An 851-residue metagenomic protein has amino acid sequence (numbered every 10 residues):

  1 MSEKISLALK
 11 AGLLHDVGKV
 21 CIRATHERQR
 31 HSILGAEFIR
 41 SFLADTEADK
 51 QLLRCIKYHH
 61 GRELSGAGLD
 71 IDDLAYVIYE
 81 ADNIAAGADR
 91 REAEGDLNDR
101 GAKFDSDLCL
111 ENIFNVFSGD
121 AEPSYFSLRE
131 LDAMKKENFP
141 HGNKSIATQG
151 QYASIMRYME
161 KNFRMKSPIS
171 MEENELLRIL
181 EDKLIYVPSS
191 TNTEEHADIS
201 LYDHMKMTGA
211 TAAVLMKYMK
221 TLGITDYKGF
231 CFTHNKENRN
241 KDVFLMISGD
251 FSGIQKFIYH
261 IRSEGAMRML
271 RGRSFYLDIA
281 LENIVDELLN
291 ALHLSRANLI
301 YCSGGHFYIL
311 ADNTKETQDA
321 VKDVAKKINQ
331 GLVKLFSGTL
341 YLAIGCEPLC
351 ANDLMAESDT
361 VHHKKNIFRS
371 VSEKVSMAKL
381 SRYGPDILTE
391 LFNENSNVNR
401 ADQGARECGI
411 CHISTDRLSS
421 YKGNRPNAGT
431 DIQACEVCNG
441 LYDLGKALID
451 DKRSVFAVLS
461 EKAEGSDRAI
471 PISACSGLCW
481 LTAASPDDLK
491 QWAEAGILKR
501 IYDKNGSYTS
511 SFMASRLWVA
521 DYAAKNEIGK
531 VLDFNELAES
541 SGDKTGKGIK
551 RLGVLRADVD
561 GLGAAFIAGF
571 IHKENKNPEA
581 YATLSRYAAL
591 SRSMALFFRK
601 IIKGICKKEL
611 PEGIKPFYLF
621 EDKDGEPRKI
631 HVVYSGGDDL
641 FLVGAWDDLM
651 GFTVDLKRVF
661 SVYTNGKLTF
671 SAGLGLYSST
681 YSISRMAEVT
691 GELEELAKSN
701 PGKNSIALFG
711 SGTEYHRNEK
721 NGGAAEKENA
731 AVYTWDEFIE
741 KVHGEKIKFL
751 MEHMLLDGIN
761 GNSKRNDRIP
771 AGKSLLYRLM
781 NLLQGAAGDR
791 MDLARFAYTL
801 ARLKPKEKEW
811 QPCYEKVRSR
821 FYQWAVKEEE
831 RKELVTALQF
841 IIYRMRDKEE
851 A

Functional and structural regions predicted by a protein language model:
M1-K10, V20, S32-E47, R54 (+2 more regions): Alpha-helical phosphate/pyrophosphate-handling elements in metalloenzyme active cores
M1-R129, I185-E194, K236-N240, Y259-A266: Divalent metal-dependent catalytic cores for phosphoryl transfer on phosphate-bearing substrates
F38, G209-K220, F275-L294, A320-L332 (+4 more regions): Alpha-helical scaffold within the catalytic cores of cyclic-nucleotide enzymes
L52-H59, L245, S295-L310, S337-M355 (+4 more regions): A short glycine-enriched loop-to-beta-strand structural element that forms part of the catalytic core of nucleotide
D312, K327, L674-S678, E688-N700 (+1 more regions): Cyclic nucleotide signaling catalytic output domains
L332-L342, V371-D386, Y663-T669, V689-E714: Catalytic/regulatory signature loops of cyclic-dinucleotide turnover enzymes and related class III nucleotidyl cyclases
L380-A495: Cys/His-rich short segments
K703-A851: Long, compositionally biased charged/polar accessory segments in the mid-to-C-terminal portions of proteins
